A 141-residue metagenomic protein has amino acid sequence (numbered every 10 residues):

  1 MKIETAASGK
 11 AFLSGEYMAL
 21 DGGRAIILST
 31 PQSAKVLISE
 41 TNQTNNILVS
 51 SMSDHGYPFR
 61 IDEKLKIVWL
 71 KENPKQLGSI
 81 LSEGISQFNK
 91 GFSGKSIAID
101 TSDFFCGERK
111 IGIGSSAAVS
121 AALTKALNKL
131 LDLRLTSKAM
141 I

Functional and structural regions predicted by a protein language model:
M1-A117, K125-L135: ATP-binding N-lobe of GHMP and related small-molecule kinases
L135-I141: Alpha/beta catalytic cores of group-transfer enzymes, especially the acyltransferase/condensing modules of polyketide
